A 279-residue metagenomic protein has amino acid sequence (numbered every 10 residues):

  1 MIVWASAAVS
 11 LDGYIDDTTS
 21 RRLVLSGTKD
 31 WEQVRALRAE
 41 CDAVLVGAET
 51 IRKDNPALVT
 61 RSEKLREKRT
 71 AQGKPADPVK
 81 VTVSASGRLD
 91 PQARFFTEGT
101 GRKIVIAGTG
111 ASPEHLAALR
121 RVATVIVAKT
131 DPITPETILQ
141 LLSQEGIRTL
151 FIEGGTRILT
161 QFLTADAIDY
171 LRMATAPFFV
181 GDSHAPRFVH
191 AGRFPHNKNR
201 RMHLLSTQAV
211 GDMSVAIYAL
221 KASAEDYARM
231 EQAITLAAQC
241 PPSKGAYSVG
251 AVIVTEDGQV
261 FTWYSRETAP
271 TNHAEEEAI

Functional and structural regions predicted by a protein language model:
M1-E231, T235-C240: Enzymes that bind and transform nitrogen-containing heteroaromatic metabolites
A7-A8, A216, G245-D257: Short beta-strand scaffold segments in enzyme catalytic cores
I15, Q259-V260: Hydrophobic "anchor" residues
S26-E32, E267-I279: A short, polar/charged loop-to-alpha-helix boundary motif
F261-E267: Short beta->alpha transition motifs characteristic of CBS
